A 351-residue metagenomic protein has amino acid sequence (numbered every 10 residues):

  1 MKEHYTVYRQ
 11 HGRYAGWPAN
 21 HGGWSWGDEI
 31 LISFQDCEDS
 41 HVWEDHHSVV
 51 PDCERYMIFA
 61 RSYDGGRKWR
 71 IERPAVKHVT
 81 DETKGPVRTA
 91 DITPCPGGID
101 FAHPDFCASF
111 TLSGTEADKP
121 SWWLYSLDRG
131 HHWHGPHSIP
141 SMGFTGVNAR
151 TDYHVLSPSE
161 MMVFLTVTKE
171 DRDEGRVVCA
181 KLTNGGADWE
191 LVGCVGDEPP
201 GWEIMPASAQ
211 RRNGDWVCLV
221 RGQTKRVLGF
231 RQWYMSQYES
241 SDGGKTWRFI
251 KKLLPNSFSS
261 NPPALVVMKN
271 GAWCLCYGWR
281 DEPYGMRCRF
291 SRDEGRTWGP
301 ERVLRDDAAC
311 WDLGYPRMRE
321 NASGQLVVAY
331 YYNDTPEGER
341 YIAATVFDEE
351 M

Functional and structural regions predicted by a protein language model:
M1-M351: Asp-box/BNR beta-propeller blade signature and adjacent active/binding-site loops in extracellular glycan-interacting
